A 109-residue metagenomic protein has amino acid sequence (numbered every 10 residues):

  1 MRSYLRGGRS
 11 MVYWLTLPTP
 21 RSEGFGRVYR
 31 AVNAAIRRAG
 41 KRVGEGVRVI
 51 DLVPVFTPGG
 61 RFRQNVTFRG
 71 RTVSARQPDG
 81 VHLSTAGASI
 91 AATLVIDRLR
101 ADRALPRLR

Functional and structural regions predicted by a protein language model:
M1-R2, N33: Generic structural signal for well-ordered alpha-helices, preferentially at hydrophobic/aromatic core positions
S3-Y4, R38: Alpha-helical scaffold elements within enzyme catalytic domains, especially in hydrolases
R6-M11: A short helix->loop->beta-strand "cap" motif at the edges of active sites that frequently abuts
Y13-L15: Structural beta-sheet core signal
P20-R109: Catalytic His-Asp segment of secreted/periplasmic serine-dependent ester chemistry enzymes
